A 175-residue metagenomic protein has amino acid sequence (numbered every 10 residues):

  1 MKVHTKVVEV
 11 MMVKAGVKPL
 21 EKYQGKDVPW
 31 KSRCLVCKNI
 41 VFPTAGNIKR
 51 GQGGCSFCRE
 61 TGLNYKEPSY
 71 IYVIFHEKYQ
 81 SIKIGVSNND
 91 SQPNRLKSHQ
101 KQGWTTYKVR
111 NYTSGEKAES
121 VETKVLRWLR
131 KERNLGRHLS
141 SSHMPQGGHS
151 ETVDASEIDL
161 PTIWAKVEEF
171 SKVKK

Functional and structural regions predicted by a protein language model:
M1-K175: Non-catalytic accessory segments flanking enzymatic or RNA/DNA-binding domains
